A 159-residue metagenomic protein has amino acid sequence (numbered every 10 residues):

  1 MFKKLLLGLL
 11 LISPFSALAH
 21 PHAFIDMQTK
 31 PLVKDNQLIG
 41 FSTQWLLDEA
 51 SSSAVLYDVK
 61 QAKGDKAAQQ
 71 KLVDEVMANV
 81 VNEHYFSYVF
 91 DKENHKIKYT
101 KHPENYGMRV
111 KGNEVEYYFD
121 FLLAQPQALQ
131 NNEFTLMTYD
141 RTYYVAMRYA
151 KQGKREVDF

Functional and structural regions predicted by a protein language model:
M1, L18-A19: Absolute protein N-terminus
F2, L46-D48, D140, F159: Poly-acidic low-complexity segments
F2-G8: Sec-dependent signal peptide recognition, specifically the positively charged N-region followed immediately by
P14-S16: N-terminal signal peptide c-region/cleavage motif recognized by signal peptidases
H20-I97: Lumenal/extracellular ectodomains and adaptor appendage modules of the eukaryotic vesicle/secretory system
E93-F159: Mature, soluble, non-transmembrane domains
